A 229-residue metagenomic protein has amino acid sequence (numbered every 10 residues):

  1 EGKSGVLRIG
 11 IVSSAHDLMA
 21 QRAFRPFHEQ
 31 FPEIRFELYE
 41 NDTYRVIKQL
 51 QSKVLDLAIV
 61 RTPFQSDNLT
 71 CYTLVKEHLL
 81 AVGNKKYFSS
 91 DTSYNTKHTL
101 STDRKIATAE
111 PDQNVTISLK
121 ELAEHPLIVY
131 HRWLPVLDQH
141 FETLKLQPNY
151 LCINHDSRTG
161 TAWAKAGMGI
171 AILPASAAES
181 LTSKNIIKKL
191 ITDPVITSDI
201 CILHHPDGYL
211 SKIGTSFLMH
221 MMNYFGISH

Functional and structural regions predicted by a protein language model:
E1, H28, T70-T73, S118-K120 (+3 more regions): Short secondary-structure boundary/capping segments
S4-D67, N154: Central regulatory/effector-binding core of bacterial HTH transcription factors
R8-G10, A58, I128, A171 (+1 more regions): Short, well-ordered beta-strand segments
H16, D42-V46, Q51-V54, R61 (+1 more regions): Hydrophobic hinge/microswitch elements
M19, K85, K189-H229: A late-sequence structural motif
T70-L80, C152, A171, A175 (+1 more regions): Short beta-strand->loop
S90-D91, T96-K97, D103-L119, A123-L146 (+3 more regions): Secondary-structure junction motif
